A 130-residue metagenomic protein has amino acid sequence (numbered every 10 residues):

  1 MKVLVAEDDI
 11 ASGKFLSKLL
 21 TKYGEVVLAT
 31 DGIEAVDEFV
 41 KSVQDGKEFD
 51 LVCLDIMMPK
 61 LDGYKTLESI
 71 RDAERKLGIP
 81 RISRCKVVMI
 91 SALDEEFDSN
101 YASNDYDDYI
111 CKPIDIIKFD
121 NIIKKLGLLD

Functional and structural regions predicted by a protein language model:
D8, T21, L28-K41, G63: Helix N-cap/capping motif at the beta->alpha junctions
K14-K22: Charged docking surfaces used in two-component/phosphorelay signaling
V43-C53: Active-site beta3 strand of CheY-like receiver
M58: Receiver (REC) domain active-site loop signature in two-component systems and cognate sites in sensor histidine kinases
K65, L77, I82-S83, L93-D108 (+2 more regions): Alpha4 helix (beta4-alpha4-beta5 surface) of REC/receiver domains from two-component response regulators
K112-P113: A Lys-centered signature of the CheY-like receiver
F119-D130: Receiver (REC) domain switch/output surface
